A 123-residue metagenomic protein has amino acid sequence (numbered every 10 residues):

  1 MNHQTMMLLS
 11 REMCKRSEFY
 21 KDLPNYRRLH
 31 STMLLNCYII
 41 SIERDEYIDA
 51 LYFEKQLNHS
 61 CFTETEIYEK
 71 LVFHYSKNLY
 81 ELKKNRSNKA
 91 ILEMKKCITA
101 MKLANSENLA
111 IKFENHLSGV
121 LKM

Functional and structural regions predicted by a protein language model:
N2-Y52: Mid-protein regulatory/catalytic core that forms ligand/cofactor-binding pockets and protein-protein interaction
H3-L8, K77-A90, S118-M123: Alpha-helical linker/edge segments of TPR/alpha-solenoid repeat scaffolds and analogous pre-/post-domain helices
M6-L9, Y47-F53, S87-C97, A110: Solenoid-repeat scaffolds in large eukaryotic assemblies
C14-D22, E54-F62, K95-S106: Amphipathic alpha-helical segments of tetratricopeptide repeats
P24-L35, T63-V72, N105-E114: Alpha-solenoid helical repeat architecture
T32-I40, E69-K83, N115-V120: "A position-specific structural signal for the A-helix of alpha-solenoid helical repeats
I42, E81-K89, I98, K102: Hydrophobic/aromatic side-chain positions at a characteristic register within alpha-helices of tetratricopeptide repeats
L92-M123: Long, low-complexity regulatory tails in eukaryotic proteins
